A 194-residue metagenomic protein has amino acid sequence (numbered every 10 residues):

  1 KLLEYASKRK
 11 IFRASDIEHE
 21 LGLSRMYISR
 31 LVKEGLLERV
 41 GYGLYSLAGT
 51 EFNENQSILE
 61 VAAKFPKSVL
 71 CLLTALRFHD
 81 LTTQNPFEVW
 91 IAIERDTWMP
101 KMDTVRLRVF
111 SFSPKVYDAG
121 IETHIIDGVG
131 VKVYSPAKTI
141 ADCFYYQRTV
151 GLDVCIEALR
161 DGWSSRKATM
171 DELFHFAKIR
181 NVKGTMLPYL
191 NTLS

Functional and structural regions predicted by a protein language model:
L2, R13-L23, V32, V40 (+1 more regions): Nucleic-acid-binding surface
M26: Key DNA-contact positions within bacterial/archaeal DNA-binding proteins
